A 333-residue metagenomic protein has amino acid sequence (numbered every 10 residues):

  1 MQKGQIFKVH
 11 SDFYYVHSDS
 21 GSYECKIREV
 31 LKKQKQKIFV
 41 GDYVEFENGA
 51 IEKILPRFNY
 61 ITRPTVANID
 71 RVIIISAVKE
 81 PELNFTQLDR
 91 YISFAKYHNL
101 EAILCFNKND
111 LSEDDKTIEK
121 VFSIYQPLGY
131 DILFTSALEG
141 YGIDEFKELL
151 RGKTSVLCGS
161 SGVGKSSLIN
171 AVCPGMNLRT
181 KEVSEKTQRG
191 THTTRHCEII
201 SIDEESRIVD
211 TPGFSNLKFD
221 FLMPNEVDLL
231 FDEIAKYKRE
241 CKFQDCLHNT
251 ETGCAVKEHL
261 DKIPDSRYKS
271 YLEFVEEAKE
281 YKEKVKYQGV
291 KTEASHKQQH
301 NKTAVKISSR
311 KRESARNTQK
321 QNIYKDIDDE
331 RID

Functional and structural regions predicted by a protein language model:
M1-H10: Structural detector for short beta-strands of small beta-barrel domains
D12-V16: Short aromatic-glycine-enriched beta-strand elements
S22-K37: Beta-strand/loop nucleic-acid-binding surfaces
K35-V40, E47-G49, P56-R71, E101 (+2 more regions): Helix-rich effector regions associated with P-loop NTPase G domains
V44, I69, R90-L100: Switch/coupling subdomain of P-loop NTPase systems
D70-S76, Y97-N109, G129-T135: Conserved beta-strand/loop subsegment of P-loop NTPase cores
L111-V163: Canonical P-loop GTPase G-domain recognition
S166-K181: A conserved segment at the C-terminal end of the G1
